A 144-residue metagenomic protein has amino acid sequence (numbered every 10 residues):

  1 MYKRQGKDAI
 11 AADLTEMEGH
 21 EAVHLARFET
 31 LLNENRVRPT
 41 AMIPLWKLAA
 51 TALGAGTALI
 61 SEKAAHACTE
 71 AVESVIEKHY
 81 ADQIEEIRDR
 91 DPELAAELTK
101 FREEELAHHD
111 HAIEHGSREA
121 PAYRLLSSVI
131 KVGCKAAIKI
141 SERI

Functional and structural regions predicted by a protein language model:
M1-I144: Non-heme di-metal
